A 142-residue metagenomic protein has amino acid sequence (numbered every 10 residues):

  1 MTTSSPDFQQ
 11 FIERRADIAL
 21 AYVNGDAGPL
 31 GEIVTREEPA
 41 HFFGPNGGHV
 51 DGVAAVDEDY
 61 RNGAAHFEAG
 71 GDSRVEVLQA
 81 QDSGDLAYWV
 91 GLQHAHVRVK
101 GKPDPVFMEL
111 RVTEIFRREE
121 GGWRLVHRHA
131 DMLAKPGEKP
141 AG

Functional and structural regions predicted by a protein language model:
M1-E32, P39-G142: A beta-strand edge to alpha-helix "cap/lid" segment located at domain peripheries
